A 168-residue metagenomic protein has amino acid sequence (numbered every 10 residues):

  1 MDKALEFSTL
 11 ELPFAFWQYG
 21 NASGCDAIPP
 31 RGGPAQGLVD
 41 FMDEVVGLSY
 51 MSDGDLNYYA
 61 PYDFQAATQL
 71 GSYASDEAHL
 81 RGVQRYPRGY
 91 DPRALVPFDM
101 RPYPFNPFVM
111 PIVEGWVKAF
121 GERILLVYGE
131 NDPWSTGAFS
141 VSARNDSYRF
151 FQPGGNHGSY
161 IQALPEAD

Functional and structural regions predicted by a protein language model:
M1-F108: Alpha/beta-hydrolase fold active-site neighborhood
Y58-A60, V117-F120, V141-R144: Extracellular/periplasmic catalytic domains that process cell-envelope and extracellular macromolecules
E77-A78, Y128, P133-A138: Conserved alpha/beta-hydrolase "acid-adjacent" motif
F108-A119: The feature captures the conserved acid-bearing segment of alpha/beta-hydrolase catalytic domains
F120, L126-Y128: Short beta-strand/loop motif that positions the catalytic acidic residue of the alpha/beta-hydrolase fold
L126, R149-F151: Conserved beta-strand scaffold positions in the cores of enzyme catalytic domains, especially in NTP/NDP-utilizing
A138-S140, A163-L164: Short coil/turn segments at secondary-structure boundaries
P153-D168: Catalytic active-site module of serine/aspartate enzymes centered on a nucleophile-bearing elbow/loop
